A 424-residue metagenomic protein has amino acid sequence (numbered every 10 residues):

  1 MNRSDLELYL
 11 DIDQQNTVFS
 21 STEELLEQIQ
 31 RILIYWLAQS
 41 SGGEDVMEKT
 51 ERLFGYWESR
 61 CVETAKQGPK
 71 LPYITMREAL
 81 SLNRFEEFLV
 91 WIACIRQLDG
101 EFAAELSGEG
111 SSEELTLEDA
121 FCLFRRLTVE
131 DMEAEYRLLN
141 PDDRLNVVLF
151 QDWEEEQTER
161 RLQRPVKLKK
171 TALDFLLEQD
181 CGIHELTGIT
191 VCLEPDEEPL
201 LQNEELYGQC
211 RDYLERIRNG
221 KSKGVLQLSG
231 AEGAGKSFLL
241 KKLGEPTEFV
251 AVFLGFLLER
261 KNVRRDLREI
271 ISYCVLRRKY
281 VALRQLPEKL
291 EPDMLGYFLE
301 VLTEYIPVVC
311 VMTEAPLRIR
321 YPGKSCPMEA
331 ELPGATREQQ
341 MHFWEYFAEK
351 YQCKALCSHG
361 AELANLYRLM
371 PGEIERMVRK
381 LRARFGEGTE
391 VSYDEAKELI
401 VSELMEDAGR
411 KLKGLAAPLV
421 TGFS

Functional and structural regions predicted by a protein language model:
M1-T190, E194-P195, Y207, D212: Accessory, non-ATPase domains that flank or precede helicase/AAA+ motor cores in DNA-metabolism machines
V46-A79, E101, E105-E113, R161-E259 (+3 more regions): AAA+ P-loop ATPase motor domain of ring mechanoenzymes
C94-R96, E291, L381-A383: Alpha-helix termini
V129-E133, R260-N262, K289-M294: Short, flexible/disordered intra-domain loops and linkers
Y136-R137, G235, R265, D293: Residue-level recognition of alpha-helix initiation/capping sites
F150-Q151, K279, L369: Short aromatic/hydrophobic-glycine micro-motifs
L276-V301: Conserved AAA+/SF3 P-loop NTPase catalytic/coupling segment centered on the Walker-B
